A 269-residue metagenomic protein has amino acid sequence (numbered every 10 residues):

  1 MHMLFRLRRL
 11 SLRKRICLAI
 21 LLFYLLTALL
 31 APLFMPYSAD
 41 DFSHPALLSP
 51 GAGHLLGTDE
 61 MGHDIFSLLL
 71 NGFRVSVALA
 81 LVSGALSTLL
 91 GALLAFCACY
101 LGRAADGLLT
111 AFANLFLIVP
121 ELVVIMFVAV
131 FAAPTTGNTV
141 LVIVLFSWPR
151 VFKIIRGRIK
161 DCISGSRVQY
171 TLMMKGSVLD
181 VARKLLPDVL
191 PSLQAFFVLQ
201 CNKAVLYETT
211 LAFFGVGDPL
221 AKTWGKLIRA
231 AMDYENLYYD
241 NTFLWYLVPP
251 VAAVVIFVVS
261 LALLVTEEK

Functional and structural regions predicted by a protein language model:
M1-A39, L109-F112, V189, A252-I256: N-terminal signal-anchor/first transmembrane alpha helix
H2-L10, Y37-S83, R229-P249: Periplasmic/extracellular loop-to-transmembrane helix junction in inner-membrane transport proteins
A31-F34, L79-A113, M126, E267: Transmembrane-helix boundary motif in ABC transporter permease subunits
L55, D59, C99-C162: Generic hydrophobic transmembrane alpha-helix motif, especially the helices
V77-L90, L179-L211: Transmembrane alpha-helices
G84, R103, P134-A182, S192-C201: Membrane-cytosol interface at the C-terminal ends of specific transmembrane alpha-helices in multi-pass membrane
V130, Y207-V248: Glycine-rich helix-loop "coupling/hinge" segments at transmembrane-helix boundaries in multipass transporters
L145-F146, V198-L199, Y239-K269: C-terminal transmembrane helix and the adjacent membrane-cytosol boundary/short C-terminal tail of inner/organellar
